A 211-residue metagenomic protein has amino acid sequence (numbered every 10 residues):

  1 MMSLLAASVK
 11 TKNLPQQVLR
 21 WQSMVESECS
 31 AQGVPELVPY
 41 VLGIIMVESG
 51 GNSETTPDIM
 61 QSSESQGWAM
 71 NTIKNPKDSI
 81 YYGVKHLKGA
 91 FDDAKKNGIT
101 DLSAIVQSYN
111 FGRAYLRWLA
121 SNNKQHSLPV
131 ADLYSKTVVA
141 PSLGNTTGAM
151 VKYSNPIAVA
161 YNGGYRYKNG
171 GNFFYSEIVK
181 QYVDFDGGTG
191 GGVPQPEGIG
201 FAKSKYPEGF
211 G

Functional and structural regions predicted by a protein language model:
M1-L4, K12-V18, Q32, W68-K85 (+1 more regions): Non-catalytic cell-wall polysaccharide-engagement segments
K10-N13, G43-G50: An acidic intrinsically disordered interaction segment
Q22-I44: N-terminal carbohydrate-binding/catalytic regions of secreted carbohydrate-active enzymes
E36-V41, T55-D58, D101, I105 (+1 more regions): Residue-level detector of well-ordered alpha-helical segments, enriched for hydrophobic/aromatic packing positions
M46-N52, F111-A114: Glycine-rich, acidic and aromatic/proline-enriched surface loops and short helix-turn segments that act as binding
N52-N71, H126-L128: Short, surface-exposed glycine/acidic/tryptophan-bearing loops
